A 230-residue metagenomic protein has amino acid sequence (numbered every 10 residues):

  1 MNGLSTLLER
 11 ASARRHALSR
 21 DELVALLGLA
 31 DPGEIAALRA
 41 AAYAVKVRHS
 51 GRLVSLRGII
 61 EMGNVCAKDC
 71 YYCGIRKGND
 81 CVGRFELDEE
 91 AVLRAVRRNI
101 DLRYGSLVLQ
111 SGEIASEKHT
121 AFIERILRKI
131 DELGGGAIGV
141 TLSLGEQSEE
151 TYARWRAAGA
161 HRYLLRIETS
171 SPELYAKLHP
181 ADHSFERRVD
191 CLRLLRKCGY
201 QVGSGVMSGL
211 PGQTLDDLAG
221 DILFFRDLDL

Functional and structural regions predicted by a protein language model:
M1-K68: Flexible, acidic/Gly-rich N-terminal and inter-domain linker regions that tether and position cofactor-handling modules
R10, L223-L230: Short, intrinsically disordered, charge-balanced linker/junction segments flanking boundaries in proteins
R15, A42, C70, L165 (+2 more regions): Conserved, mostly hydrophobic/aromatic
L38, H119-I123, T214-L218: Residues at alpha-helix caps and immediate loop-helix transition turns in enzyme cores, especially N- and C-cap
R39-K77, R84-Q110, H161: N-terminal pre-triad scaffold of radical SAM enzymes
V45, N99-L102, L133, C198 (+1 more regions): Change "in soluble alpha/beta enzymes" to "in soluble alpha/beta proteins
K77-V92, N99-I123, L127-L192, Q201-S208: Core AdoMet radical
S148-W155, P211-R226: Catalytic cores of alpha/beta
